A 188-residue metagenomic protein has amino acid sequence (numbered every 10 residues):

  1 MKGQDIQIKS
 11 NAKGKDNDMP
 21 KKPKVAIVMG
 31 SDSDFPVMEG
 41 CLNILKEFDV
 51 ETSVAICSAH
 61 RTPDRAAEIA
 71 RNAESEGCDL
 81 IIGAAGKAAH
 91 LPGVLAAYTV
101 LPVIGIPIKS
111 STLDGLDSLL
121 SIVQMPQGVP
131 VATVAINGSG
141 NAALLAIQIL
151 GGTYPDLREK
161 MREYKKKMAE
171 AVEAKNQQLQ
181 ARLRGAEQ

Functional and structural regions predicted by a protein language model:
M1-N17: N-terminal amphipathic/basic-hydrophobic helices that include classical n-h-c signal peptides and signal-anchor
P20-R61: Glycine-rich phosphate/diphosphate-binding loop of Rossmann-like nucleotide-binding domains
P23, M29-P36, G40, L116-Q188: C-terminal binding/interaction regions
M29, I56, A85, I106-K109 (+1 more regions): Short beta->alpha connector loops at strand-helix junctions that form conserved, small/polar/Pro-enriched
D34-M38, T62-A66, A85-V94, L113-L116 (+1 more regions): Short glycine/serine/threonine-rich phosphate/pyrophosphate-binding segments that cradle anionic phosphate groups
V54-S75: N-terminal beta-loop-helix "entrance" segment that forms/cooperates in small-molecule cofactor or anionic ligand
I69-P107: Glycine-rich phosphate-binding loop
Y98-I122, Q127: Glycine/small-residue-rich loop that forms an oxyanion/phosphate-binding "nest" at active or ligand-binding sites
